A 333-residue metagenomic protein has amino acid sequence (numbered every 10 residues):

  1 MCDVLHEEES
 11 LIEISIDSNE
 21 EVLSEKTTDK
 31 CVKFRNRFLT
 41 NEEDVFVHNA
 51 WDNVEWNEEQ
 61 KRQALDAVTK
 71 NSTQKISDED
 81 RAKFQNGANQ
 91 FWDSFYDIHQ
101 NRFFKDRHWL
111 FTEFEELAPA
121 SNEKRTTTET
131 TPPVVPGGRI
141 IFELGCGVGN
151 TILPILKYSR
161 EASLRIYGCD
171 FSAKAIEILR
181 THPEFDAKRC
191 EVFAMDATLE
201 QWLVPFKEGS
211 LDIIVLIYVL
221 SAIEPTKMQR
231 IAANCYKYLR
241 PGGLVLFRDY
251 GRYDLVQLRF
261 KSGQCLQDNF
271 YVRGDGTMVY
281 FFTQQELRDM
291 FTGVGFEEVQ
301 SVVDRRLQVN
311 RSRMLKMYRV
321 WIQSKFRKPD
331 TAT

Functional and structural regions predicted by a protein language model:
C2-Q90, S94: N-terminal auxiliary segments of SAM/dcSAM-dependent transferases
F103-G138, P154-Y158: Conserved alpha-helix/loop element of class I SAM-dependent methyltransferases that forms part of the SAM/SAH-binding
V135-L203: Class I SAM-dependent methyltransferase SAM/SAH-binding core
W202-I214: A short acidic, Gly/Pro-enriched loop at the edge of an enzyme's catalytic core that lines a small-molecule cofactor
L211-K227: A short SAM/SAH-binding and catalytic strip from SAM-dependent methyltransferases
Q229-L244: A short glycine-rich, Lys/Arg-flanked "PGG" loop and its adjoining helix->strand segment in the class I
G251-R313: C-terminal alpha-helical "lid/dimerization" subdomain adjacent to the S-adenosyl-L-methionine
V294-F296, L307-T333: Core SAM-dependent methyltransferase catalytic element
